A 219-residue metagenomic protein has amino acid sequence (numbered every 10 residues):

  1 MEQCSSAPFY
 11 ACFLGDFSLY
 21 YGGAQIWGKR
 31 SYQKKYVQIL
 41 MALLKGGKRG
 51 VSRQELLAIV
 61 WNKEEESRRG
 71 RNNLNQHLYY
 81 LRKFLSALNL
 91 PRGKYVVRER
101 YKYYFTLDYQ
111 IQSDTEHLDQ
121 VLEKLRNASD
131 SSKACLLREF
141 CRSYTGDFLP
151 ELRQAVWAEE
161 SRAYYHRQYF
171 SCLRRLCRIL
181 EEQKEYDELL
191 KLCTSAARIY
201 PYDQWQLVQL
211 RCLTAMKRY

Functional and structural regions predicted by a protein language model:
M1-V37, K94-K102: Short boundary/linker motifs that mark transitions into or out of structured domains
Y10, S86-K94, C141-R153: Proline-centered turn/helix-capping motifs that create local helix->coil transitions or kinks
F13, G50, Q112: Short aromatic/basic micro-patch
D16, S31-M41, S67-L88: DNA-recognition element of transcription regulators
G28-V60, L81, Q204-W205: Short amphipathic alpha-helical recognition elements used for nucleic-acid or partner binding across transcription
K45, E65-R69, Y103-Y219: Intrinsically disordered, charged and Pro/Gly-enriched terminal/linker segments that flank large helical-solenoid
W61, R82-S86, E123: A general structural signal for alpha-helical elements within enzymatic catalytic domains
